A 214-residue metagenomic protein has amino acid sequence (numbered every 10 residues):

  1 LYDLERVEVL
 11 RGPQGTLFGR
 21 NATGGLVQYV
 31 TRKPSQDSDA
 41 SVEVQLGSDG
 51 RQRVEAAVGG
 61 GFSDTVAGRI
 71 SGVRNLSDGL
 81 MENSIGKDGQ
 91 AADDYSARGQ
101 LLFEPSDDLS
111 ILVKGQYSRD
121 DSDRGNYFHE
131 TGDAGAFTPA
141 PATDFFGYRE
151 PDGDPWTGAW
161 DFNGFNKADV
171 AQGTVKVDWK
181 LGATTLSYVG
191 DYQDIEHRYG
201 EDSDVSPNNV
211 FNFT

Functional and structural regions predicted by a protein language model:
Y2-E5, T16-N83, K87-A97, D108-L109 (+3 more regions): Outer-membrane beta-barrel translocator/receptor signature
V7-V9, V189: Hydrophobic aliphatic residue packing
V9-L10, S38-S41, G79-I85, D154-D161 (+1 more regions): Extracytoplasmic loops and strand-loop junctions of Gram-negative outer membrane beta-barrel proteins
A92-T214: Outer-membrane beta-barrel domain signature, strongest for Gram-negative TonB-dependent receptors and also present
